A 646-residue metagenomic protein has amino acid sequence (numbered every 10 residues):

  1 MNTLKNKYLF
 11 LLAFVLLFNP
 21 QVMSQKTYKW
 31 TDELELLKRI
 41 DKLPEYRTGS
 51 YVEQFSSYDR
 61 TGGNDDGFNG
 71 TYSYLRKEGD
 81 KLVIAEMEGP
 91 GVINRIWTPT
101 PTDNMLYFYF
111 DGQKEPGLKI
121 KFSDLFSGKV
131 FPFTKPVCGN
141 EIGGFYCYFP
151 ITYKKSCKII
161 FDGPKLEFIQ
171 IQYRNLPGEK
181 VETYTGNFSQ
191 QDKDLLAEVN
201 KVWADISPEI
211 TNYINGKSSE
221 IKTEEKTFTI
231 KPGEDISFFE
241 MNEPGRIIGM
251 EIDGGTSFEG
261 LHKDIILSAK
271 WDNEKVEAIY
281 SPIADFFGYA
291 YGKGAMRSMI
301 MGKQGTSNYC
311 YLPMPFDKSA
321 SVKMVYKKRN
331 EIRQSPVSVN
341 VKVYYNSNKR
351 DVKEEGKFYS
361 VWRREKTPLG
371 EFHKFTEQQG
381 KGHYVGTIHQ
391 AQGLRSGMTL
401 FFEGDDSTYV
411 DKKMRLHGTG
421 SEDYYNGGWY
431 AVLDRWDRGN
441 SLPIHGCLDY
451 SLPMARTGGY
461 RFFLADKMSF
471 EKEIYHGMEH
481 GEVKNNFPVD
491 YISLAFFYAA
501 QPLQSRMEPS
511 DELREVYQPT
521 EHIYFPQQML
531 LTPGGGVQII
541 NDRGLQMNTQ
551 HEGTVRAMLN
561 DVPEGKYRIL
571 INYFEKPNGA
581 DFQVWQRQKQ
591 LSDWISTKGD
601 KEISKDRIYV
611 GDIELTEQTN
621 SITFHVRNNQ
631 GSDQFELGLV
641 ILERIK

Functional and structural regions predicted by a protein language model:
M1, K5, F18, T31 (+19 more regions): Intrinsic-disorder/low-complexity regions
M1-Q25: Bacterial Sec-dependent N-terminal signal peptides
F10, Y460-F462, R607: Short, functionally important structural connectors and interaction interfaces within domains
L12-V15, N19-P20, V276, S407 (+1 more regions): Low-complexity, intrinsically disordered short peptide segments enriched in small/polar/basic residues
Q25-I523: Beta-strand-centric surfaces of beta-sandwich/beta-rich domains
T408-V410, R415-S421, Q504-K646: Extracytoplasmic
